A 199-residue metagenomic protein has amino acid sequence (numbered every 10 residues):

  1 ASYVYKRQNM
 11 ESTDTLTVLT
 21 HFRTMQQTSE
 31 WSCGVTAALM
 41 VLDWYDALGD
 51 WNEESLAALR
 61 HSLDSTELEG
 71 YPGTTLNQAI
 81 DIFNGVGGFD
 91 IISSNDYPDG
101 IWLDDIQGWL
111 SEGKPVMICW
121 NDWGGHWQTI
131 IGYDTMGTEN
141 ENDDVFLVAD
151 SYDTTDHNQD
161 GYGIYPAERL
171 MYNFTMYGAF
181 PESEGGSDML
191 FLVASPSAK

Functional and structural regions predicted by a protein language model:
A1-Y5: Short, small-residue-biased leader/transition segments that mark boundaries at the very start of proteins
N9, N52, N77, N84 (+5 more regions): Detector for Asparagine
M10, Y133-K199: Noncatalytic regulatory segments and standalone regulatory/sensor domains
E11-Y97, F180-P181, G185-M189, A194-A198: Cysteine-nucleophile protease catalytic domains, especially the papain-like/related folds used in DUB/UBL proteases
A57-R60, I80, L103-Q107, M171: Generic detector of well-ordered alpha-helical segments enriched in charged/polar residues, highlighting helical
L63-T66, W123, D160: Peptidoglycan cell-wall recognition and remodeling modules
N95-S151: Active-site-adjacent substructure of cysteine-protease-like catalytic cores
